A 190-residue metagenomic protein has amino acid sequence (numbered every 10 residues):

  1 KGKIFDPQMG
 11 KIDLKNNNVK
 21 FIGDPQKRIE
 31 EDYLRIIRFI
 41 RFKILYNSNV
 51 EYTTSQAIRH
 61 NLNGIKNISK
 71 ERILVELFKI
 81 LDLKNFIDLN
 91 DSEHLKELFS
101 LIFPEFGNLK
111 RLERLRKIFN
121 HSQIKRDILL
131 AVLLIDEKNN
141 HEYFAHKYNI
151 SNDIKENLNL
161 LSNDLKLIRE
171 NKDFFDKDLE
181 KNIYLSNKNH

Functional and structural regions predicted by a protein language model:
K1-H146: Glycine- and charge-enriched loop/helix tracts that form the active or gating conduit in phosphate/cation-handling
E113-H190: Divalent metal-dependent catalytic cores for phosphoryl transfer on phosphate-bearing substrates
